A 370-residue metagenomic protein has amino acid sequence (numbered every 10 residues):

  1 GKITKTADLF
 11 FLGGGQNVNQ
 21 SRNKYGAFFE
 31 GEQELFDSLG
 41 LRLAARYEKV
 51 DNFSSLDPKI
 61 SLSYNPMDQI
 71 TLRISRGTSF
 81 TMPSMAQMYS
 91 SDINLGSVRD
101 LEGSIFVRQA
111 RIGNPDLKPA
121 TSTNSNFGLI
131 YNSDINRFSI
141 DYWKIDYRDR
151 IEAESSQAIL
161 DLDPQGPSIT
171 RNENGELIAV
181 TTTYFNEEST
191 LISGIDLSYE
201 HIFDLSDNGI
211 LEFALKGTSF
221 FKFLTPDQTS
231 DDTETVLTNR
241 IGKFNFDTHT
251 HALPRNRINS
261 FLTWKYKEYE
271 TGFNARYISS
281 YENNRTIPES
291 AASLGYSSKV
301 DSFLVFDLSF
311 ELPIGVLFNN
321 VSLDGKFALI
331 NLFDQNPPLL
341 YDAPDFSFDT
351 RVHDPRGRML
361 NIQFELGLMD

Functional and structural regions predicted by a protein language model:
G1-K5, A45-D51, R76-M82, S91 (+9 more regions): Transmembrane beta-strands of outer-membrane beta-barrel pores
G1-R42, Q228-N259, N274: Outer-membrane beta-barrel transmembrane domain signature of Gram-negative proteins, especially the mid-to-C-terminal
F29-E34, L39, L62-N65, T78 (+8 more regions): Residue-level signature of outer-membrane beta-barrel architecture
L35-L39, Q69, I135-R137, D204-F213 (+3 more regions): Short loop/turn motifs that connect adjacent beta-strands in outer-membrane beta-barrel proteins
L41-L43, P58, L72-I74, F127 (+8 more regions): Transmembrane beta-strands of outer-membrane beta-barrel proteins
I70, M82-D141, I145-D146, N172-D196 (+3 more regions): Outer-membrane beta-barrel signature, preferentially recognizing the C-terminal barrel domain of Gram-negative
W143-R148, E154-R285: Gram-negative outer-membrane beta-barrel transporters
F221, R276-P288, L312-D370: C-terminal beta-signal and adjacent terminal beta-strands/loops of Gram-negative outer-membrane beta-barrel proteins
